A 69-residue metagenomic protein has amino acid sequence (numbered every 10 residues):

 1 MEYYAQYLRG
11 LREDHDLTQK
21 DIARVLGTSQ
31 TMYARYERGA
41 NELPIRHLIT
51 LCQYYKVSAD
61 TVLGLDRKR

Functional and structural regions predicted by a protein language model:
Q6-V25, T50: Short basic helix-loop element that most often maps to the first helix and adjoining turn of HTH DNA-binding modules
L8, I22-A23, Y33-Y36, V62: Conserved hydrophobic/aromatic packing and binding residues within compact polymer-binding modules
E13, G27, R38-A40, R67: Residue-level detection of the helix-turn-helix DNA-binding "recognition helix"
D14, Q53, L63-R69: Short, charged recognition helix plus adjacent turn of helix-turn-helix-like nucleic-acid-binding domains
A40-T50, R69: Short, basic-rich loop-to-helix N-cap that marks the start of a DNA-contacting helix
R46-T61: DNA major-groove recognition helix of helix-turn-helix/homeodomain DNA-binding modules
